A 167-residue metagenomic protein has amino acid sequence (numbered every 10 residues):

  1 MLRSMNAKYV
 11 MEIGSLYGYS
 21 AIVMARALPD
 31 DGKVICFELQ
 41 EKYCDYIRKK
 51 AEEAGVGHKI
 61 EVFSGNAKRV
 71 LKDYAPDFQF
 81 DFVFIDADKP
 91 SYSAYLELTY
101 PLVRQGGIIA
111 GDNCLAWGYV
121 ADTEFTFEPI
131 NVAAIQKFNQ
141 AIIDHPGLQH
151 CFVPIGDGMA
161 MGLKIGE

Functional and structural regions predicted by a protein language model:
M1-E167: S-adenosylmethionine/decaboxylated-SAM
